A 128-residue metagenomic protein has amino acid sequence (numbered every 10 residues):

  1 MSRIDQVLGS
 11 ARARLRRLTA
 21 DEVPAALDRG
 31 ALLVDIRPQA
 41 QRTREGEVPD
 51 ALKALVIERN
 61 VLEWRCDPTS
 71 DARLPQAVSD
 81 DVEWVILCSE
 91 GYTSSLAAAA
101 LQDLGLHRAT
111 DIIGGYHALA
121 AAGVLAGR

Functional and structural regions predicted by a protein language model:
M1-L32, Q39-W84, Y92-R128: Rhodanese-like catalytic fold shared by cysteine-dependent sulfurtransferases and DSP/PTP-type phosphatases
